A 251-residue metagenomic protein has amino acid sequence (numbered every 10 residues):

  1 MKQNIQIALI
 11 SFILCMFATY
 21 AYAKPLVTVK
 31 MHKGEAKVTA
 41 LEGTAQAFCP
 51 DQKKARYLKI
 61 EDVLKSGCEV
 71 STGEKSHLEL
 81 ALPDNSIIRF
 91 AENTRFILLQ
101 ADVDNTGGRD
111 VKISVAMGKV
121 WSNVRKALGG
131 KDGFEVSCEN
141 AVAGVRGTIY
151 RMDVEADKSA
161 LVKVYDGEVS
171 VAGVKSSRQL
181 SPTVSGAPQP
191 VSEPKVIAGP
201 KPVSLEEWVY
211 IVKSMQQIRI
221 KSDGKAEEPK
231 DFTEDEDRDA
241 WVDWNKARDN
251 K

Functional and structural regions predicted by a protein language model:
K2-K37, K54-I60, G73-A91, V103-K112 (+2 more regions): C-terminal interaction modules
E42-K54: Short beta-strand segments and strand-loop junctions that repeat across beta-rich extracellular domains
A45-Q46, S122-N123, F134-E135, M152: Extended, compositionally simple hydrophobic/Ser/Thr-rich segments that build repetitive fibrous architectures
G67-E69, V142: Detector for repetitive beta-architecture
L98-S114, V120-R125: A broadly used, surface-exposed interaction patch
G133, E139-N140: Small-residue helix/turn framework positions
